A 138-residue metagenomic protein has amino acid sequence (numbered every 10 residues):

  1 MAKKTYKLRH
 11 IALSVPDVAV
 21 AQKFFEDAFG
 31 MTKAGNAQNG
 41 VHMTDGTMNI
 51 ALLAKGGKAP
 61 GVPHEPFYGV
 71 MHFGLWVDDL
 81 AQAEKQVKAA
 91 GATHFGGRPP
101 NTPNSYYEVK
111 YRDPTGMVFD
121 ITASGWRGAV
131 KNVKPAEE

Functional and structural regions predicted by a protein language model:
M1-K4, E84, K88-E138: Vicinal oxygen chelate
M1-V20, N49, V70-V77, S124-E138: N-terminal beta-strand motif that seeds the catalytic metal site of vicinal oxygen chelate
K7-P16, T44, V62-K88, Y107-D113 (+1 more regions): Vicinal oxygen chelate
D17-T32, A89: Amphipathic alpha-helical segments
G30-N36, T93-R98: Short secondary-structure junctions
T32-P66, Y111-D113, V118-G125: Conserved short beta-strand elements that form part of the metal-binding/catalytic scaffold of enzyme active sites
